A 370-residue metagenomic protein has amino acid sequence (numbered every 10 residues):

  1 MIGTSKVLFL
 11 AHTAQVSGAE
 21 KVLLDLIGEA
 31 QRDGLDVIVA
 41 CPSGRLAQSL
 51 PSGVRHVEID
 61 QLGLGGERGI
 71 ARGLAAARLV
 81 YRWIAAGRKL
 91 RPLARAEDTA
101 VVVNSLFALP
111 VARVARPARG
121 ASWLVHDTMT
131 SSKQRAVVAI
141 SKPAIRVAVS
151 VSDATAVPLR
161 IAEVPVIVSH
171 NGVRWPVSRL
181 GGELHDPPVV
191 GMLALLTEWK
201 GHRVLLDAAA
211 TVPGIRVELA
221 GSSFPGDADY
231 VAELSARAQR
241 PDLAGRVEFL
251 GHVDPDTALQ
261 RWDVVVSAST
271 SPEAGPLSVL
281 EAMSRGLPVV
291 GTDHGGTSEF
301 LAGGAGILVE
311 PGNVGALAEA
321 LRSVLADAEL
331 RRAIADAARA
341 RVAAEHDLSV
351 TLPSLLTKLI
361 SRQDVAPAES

Functional and structural regions predicted by a protein language model:
E20-D25, P188, T197-T211, Y230 (+1 more regions): A conserved mid-protein helix/loop that constitutes part of the nucleotide-sugar donor-binding site
R45-Q48, R216-G245, L330: Short, structured helix-loop element that forms part of the nucleotide-activated donor/catalytic region
V57-E58, T130, P143-S178: Donor nucleotide-sugar binding/catalytic pocket of nucleotide-sugar-dependent glycosyltransferases
W83-A86, V102-L109: Short His-centered aromatic/hydrophobic patch
G226-V231, A244-H252, A258, I307-L308: Active-site donor-binding acidic/aromatic loop of nucleotide-activated sugar and phosphosugar transferases involved
P288-G291: Short hydrophobic beta-strand element within catalytic cores of glycosyltransferases and related nucleotide-activated
G303-G315, S323-E329: Conserved acidic donor-binding segment of nucleotide-sugar-dependent glycosyltransferases
S323, L330-E345, T351-S354: A short, well-ordered alpha-helix in the C-terminal region of glycosyltransferases
